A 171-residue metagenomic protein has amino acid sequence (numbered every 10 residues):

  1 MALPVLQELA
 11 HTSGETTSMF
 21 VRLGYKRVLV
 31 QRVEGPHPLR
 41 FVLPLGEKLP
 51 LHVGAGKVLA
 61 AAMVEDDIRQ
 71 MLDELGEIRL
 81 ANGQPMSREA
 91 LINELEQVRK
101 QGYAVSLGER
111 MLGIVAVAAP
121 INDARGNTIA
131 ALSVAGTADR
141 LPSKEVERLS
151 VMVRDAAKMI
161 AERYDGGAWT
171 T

Functional and structural regions predicted by a protein language model:
M1-E74: Amphipathic alpha-helical effector-binding/dimerization core of metabolite-sensing transcriptional regulators
M1-T12, Q97, Q101, M159 (+1 more regions): Amphipathic alpha-helical regulatory segments at dimerization interfaces that relay allosteric signals between sensory
E15, Y103, G166: Short glycine/serine/threonine/alanine-rich loop segments
D66-M71, I78-R79, Q101-V105: Short, structured loop/turn "capping" segments at alpha-beta junctions
Q70-I78, A157-T171: Cysteine/selenocysteine-centered motifs that mediate thiol-based redox chemistry or coordinate metal-sulfur cofactors
Q84-A157: Extended hydrophobic
